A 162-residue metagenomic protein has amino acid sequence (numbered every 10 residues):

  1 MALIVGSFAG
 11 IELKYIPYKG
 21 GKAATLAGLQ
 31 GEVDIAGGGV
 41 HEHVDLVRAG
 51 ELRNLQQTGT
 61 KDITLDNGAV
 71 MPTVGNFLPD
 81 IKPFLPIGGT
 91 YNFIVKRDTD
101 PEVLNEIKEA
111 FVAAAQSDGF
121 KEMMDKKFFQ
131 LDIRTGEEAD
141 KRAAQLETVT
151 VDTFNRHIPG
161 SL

Functional and structural regions predicted by a protein language model:
M1-A24, V74, T90-M123: Hinge/capping helix and adjacent helix->loop/strand transition within the periplasmic-binding protein
M1-M71: Ligand-binding pocket segment of bilobal, Venus flytrap-like solute-binding proteins
K22, L78, T135-E137: Solvent-exposed, flexible loop/coil residues
Q30, N76, D125-K126: Phosphate-coordinating loops and pocket residues in cytosolic domains that bind phosphorylated ligands
V33-D34, K61, G88, L146-F154: Short, highly charged low-complexity linear segments
H43-A115: C-terminal lobe and pocket-closing loops of periplasmic/extracytoplasmic Venus-flytrap solute-binding proteins
R48, E102-L162: An extracytoplasmic/periplasmic, membrane-proximal ligand-sensing/linker region
